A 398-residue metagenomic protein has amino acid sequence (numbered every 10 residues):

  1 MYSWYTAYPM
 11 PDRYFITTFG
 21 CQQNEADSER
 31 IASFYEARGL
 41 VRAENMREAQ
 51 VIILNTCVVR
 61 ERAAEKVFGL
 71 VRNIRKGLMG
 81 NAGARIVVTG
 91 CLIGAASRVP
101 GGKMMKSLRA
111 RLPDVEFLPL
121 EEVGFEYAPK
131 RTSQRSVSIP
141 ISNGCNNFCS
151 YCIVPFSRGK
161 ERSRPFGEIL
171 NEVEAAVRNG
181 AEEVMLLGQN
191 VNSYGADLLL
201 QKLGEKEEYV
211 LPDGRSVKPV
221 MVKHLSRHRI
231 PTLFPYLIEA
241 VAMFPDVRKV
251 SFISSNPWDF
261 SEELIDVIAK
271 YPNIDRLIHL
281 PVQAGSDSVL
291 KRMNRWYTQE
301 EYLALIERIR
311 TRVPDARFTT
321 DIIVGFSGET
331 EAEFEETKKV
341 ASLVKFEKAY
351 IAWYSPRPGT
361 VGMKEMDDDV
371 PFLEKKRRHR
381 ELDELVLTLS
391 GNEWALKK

Functional and structural regions predicted by a protein language model:
Y2-Y194, Q201, L233, E263 (+6 more regions): Proteins enriched for Cys/Gly/acidic motifs involved in redox and nucleic-acid/cofactor modification
I52, S288-R292, V361: A general alpha-helix detector
G83-G90, A95-S97, R178-E331: Conserved SAM/AdoMet-binding glycine-rich loop
D287, F318, P356-M363: Short acidic (Asp/Glu) and glycine-rich catalytic loops that position anionic groups and cofactors
A316, L343-V344: Alpha-helical interaction segments
